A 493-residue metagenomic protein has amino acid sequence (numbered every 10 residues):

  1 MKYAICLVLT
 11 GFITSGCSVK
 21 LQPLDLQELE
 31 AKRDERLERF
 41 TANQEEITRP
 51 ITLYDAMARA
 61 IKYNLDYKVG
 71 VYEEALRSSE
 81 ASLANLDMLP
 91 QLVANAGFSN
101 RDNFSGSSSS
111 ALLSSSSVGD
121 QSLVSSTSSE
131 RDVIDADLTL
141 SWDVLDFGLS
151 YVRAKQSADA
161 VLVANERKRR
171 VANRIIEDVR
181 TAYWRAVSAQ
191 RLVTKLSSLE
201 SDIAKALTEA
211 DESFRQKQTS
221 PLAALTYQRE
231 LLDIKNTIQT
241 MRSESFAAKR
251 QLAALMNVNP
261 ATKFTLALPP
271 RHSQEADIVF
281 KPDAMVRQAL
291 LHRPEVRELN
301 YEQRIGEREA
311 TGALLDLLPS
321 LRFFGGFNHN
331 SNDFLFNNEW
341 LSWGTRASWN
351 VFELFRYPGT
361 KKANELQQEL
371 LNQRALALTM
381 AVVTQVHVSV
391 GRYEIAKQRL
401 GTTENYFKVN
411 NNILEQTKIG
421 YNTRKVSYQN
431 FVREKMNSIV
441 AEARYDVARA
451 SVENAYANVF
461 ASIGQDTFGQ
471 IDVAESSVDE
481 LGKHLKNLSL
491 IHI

Functional and structural regions predicted by a protein language model:
C6-S15: Bacterial N-terminal signal peptides
G16-K32, D102, P260, Q274 (+1 more regions): Acidic, low-complexity, intrinsically disordered peripheral segments
R36-R59: Regulatory alphaC helix of protein kinase catalytic domains
P50, Q91-R170, M285, H292 (+2 more regions): Small/polar-residue-enriched beta-strand and adjacent coil segments characteristic of outer-membrane beta-barrel
A60-I61, S114-L123, T219, A223-Q228 (+2 more regions): Amphipathic alpha-helical coiled-coil scaffold segments and their short linker/junction regions
R170-Q288, S389-R392, A396, Q416-I419 (+4 more regions): Periplasmic alpha-helical coiled-coil/stalk elements that build and connect Gram-negative outer-membrane
